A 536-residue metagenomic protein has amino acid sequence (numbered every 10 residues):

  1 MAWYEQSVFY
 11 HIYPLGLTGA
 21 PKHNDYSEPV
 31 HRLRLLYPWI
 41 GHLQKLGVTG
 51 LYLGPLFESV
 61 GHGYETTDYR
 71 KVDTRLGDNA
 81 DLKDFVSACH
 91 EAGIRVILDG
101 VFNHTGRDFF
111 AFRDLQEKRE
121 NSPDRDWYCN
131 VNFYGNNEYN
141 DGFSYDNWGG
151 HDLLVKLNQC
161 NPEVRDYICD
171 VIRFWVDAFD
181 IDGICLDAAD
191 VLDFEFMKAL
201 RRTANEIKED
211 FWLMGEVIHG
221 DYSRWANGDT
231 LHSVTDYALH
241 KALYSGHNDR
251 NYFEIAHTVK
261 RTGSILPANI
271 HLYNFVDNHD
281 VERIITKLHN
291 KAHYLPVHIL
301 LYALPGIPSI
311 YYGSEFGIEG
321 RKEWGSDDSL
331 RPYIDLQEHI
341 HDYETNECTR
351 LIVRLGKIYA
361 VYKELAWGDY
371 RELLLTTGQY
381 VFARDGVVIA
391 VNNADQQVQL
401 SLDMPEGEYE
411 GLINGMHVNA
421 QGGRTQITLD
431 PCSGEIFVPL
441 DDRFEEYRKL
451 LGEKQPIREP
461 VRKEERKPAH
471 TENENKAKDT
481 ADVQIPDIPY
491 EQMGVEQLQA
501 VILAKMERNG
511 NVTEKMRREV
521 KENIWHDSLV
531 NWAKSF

Functional and structural regions predicted by a protein language model:
A2-F9, Y13-T49, L56-A178, L200-E206 (+1 more regions): Substrate-binding/active-site clefts of carbohydrate-active enzymes
V8-Y10, L51-L53, V96-L98, I184 (+3 more regions): Hydrophobic faces of well-ordered beta-strands that scaffold small-molecule active sites in alpha/beta enzyme cores
A92, Q116, D177, D187-A268 (+7 more regions): Active-site-proximal helices and loops of the catalytic beta/alpha 8
H104, I168-F194, N274, N278: Active-site groove signature of glycoside hydrolases
A268-H289: Active-site clefts of carbohydrate-active enzymes
E372-D403: Carbohydrate-binding surface patches
Q421-P460: C-terminal beta-strand-rich structural cap/linker in extracellular carbohydrate-active enzymes
D479-F536: Basic helix-extension-helix modules of the SAP/HeH family
